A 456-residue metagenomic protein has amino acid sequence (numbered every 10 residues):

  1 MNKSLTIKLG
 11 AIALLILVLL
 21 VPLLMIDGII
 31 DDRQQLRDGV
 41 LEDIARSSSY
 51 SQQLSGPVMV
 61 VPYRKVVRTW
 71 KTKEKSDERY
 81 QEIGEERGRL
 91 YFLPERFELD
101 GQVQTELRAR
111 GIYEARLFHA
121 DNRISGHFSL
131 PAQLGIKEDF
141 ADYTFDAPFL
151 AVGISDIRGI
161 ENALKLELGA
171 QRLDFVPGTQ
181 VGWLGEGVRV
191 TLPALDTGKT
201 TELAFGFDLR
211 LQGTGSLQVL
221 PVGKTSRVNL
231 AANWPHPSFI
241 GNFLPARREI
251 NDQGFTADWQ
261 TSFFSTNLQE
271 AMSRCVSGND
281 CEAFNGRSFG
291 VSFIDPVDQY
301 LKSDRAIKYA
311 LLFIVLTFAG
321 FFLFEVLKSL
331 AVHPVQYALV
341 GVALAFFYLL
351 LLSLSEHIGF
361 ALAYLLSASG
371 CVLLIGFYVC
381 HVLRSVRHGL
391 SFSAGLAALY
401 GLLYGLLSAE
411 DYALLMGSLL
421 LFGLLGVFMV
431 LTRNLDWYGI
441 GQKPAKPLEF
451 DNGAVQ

Functional and structural regions predicted by a protein language model:
N2, D295-R305, I358, R384 (+1 more regions): Juxtamembrane loop-transmembrane helix junctions in multi-pass integral membrane proteins, especially the extracellular
N2-G28: Hydrophobic alpha-helical transmembrane signal-anchor segments
L20, L41-D43, Q53, F289-D295: Cytosol/matrix-facing amphipathic helices and coiled-coil assembly/linker segments of eukaryotic membrane proteins
I26-S51: Alpha-helical transmembrane signal-anchor/signal-peptide segments
Q35, G39, R46, V60 (+1 more regions): Soluble non-transmembrane domains of integral membrane proteins
A45-W70: Short extracytoplasmic
A283-I314, H333-P334: Cytosolic-side membrane-insertion boundary helix
L311-Q456: Generic detector of multi-pass transmembrane helix bundles and their immediately adjacent loops in polytopic membrane
